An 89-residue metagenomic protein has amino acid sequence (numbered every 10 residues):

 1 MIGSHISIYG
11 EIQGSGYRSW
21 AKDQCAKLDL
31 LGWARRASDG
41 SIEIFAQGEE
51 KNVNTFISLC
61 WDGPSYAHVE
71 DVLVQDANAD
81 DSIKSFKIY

Functional and structural regions predicted by a protein language model:
M1-Y89: Intrinsically disordered, low-complexity, mixed-charge
